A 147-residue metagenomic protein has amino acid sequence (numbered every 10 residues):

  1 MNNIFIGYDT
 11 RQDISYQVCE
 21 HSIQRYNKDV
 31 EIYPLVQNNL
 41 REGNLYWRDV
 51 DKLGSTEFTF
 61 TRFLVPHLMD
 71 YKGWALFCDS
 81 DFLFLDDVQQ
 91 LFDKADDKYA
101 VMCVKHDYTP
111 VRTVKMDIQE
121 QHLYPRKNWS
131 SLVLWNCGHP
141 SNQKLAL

Functional and structural regions predicted by a protein language model:
M1-L147: Glycosyltransferase catalytic domains, chiefly GT-A lineage
